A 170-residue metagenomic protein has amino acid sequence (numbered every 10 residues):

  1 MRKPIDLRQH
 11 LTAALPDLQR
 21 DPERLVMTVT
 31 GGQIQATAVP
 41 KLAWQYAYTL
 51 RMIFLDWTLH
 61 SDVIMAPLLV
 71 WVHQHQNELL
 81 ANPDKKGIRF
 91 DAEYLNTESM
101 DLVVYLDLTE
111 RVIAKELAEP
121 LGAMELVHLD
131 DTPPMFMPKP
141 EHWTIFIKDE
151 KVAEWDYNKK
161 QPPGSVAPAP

Functional and structural regions predicted by a protein language model:
M1-T12: Polar/acidic, low-complexity leader/linker segments enriched in S/T/G and N/D
P16-R24, L80-A81: Short secondary-structure junctions
E23-H60: N-terminal interaction modules that seed assembly of large macromolecular complexes
A43-A47, T97-D101, P138-P140: A general secondary-structure signal for short beta-strands and their flanking turns/coil in non-transmembrane regions
M52, D56-I88: A broadly used, surface-exposed interaction patch
T58-D62, A66, R111-M124: Extended, charge-rich low-complexity interaction segments
H75-A118: Acidic-leaning, charged glycine-interspersed low-complexity segments
A118-P170: Glycine-rich, aromatic-bearing surface loops/beta-hairpins
